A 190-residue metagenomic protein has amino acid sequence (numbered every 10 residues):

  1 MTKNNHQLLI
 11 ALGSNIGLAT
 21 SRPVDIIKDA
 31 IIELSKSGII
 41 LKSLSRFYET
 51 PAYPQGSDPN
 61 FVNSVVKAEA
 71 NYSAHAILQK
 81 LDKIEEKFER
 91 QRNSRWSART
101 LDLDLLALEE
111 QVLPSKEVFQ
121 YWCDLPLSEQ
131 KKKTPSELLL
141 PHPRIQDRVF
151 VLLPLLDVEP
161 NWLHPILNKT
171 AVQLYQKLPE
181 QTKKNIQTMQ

Functional and structural regions predicted by a protein language model:
T2-I39, S45-E49: N-terminal beta1-alpha1 ligand-phosphate binding loop
L8, I40-S43, N60-S64, R99-L103: A generic structural signal for short beta-strands and their flanking turns/coil linkers
L12-S14, V66-A70, A107-E110: Short beta-strand-to-loop capping motifs
L18, K83-I84: Short, charged, low-hydrophobicity "junction" segments
D29-E33, A76-K83: Long, highly charged amphipathic alpha-helices
L34-G38, I84-E89: A common structural junction motif
S43-A70: Short, charge-patterned binding micro-sites
Y53-N60, H75-L78, E85-Q190: Flexible, gly/pro- and Lys/Arg-enriched active-site loops
